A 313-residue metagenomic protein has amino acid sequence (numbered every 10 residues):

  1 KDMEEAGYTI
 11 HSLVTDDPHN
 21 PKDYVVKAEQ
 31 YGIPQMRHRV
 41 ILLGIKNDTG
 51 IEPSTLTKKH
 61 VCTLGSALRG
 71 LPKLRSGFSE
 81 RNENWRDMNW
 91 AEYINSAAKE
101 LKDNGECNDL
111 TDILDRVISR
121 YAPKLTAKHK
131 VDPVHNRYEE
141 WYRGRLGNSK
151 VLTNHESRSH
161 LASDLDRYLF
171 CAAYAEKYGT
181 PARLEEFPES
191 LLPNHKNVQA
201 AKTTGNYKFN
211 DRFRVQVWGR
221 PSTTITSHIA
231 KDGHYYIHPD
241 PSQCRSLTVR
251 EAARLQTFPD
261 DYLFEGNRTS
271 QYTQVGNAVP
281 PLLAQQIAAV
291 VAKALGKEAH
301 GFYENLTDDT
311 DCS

Functional and structural regions predicted by a protein language model:
K1-Q35, G44: Conserved Class I SAM-dependent methyltransferase catalytic core
D2-H11, L74-F78, N84-E92, S96: Mature extracellular catalytic domain of secreted serine hydrolases with alpha/beta-hydrolase catalytic cores
M3, K46, P72-R75, V291 (+2 more regions): A generic secondary-structure signal for well-formed alpha-helical elements
G7-L13, A28-Y31, D48-K59, A127-K128 (+1 more regions): Intrinsically disordered, low-complexity boundary segments flanking structured domains
K22, K27-E29, E52, L64 (+5 more regions): Glycine-rich, flexible loop/turn motifs
V25-E83: Flexible, glycine-/basic-rich loop-and-beta segments that form/coincide with the SAM-dependent methyltransferase
M88-S313: C-terminal target-recognition/interaction regions appended to catalytic cores
